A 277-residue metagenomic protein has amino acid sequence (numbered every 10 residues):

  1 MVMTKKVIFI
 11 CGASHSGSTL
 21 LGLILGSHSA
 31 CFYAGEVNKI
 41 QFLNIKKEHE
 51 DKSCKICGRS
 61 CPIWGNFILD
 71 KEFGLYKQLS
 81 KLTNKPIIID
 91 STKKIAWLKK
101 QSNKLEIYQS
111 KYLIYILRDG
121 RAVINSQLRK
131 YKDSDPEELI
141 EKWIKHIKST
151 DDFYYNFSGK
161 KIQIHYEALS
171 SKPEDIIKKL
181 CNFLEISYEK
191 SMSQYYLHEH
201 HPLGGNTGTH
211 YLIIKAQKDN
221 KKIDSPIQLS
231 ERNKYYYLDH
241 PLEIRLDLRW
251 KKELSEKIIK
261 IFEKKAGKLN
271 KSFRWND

Functional and structural regions predicted by a protein language model:
M1-G74, L79-L82: PAPS-dependent sulfotransferase catalytic core
M1-I8, D151-Y154, I186-D277: PAPS-dependent sulfotransferases, especially Golgi type II membrane carbohydrate sulfotransferases
I8, F32, Y112-Y115, I162-I164: Hydrophobic/aromatic beta-strand patches that form the interior of the parallel beta-sheet core in alpha/beta enzyme
H15-S16, N38-I40, K94-W97, R118-V123 (+4 more regions): Short, solvent-exposed loop/turn segments at secondary-structure junctions
H28-S29, T92, L105, F157: Acidic-histidine catalytic/liganding microenvironments
I68-G74, L117-Y196, G204-N206, I213 (+2 more regions): PAPS-dependent sulfotransferase catalytic domain
K71-K100: Glycine-rich phosphate-binding loop used to anchor ATP phosphates in small-molecule kinases, encompassing both
D90-K94, Q101-L128: Conserved phosphate-donor/acceptor-positioning beta-strand/loop module used by diverse small-molecule
